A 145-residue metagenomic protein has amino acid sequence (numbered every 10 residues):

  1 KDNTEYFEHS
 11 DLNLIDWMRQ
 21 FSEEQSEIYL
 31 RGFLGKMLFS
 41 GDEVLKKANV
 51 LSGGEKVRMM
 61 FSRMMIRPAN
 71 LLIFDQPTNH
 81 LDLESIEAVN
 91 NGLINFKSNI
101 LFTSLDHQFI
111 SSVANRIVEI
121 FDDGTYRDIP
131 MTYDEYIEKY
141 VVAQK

Functional and structural regions predicted by a protein language model:
K1-K145: ABC ATP-binding cassette signature C-motif
